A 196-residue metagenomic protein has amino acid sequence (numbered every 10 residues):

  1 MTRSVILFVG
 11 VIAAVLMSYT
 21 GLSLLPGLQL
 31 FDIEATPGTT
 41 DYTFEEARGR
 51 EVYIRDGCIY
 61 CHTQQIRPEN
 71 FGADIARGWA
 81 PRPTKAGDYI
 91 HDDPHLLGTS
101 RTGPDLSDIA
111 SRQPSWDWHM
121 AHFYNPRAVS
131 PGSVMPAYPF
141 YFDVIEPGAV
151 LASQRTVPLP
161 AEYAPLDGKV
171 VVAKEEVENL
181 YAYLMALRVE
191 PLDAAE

Functional and structural regions predicted by a protein language model:
M1-Y42, D88, Y181-E196: Post-cleavage N-terminal segment of exported redox proteins
F8-Y19, D74-V177: Electron-transfer interface patches adjacent to heme c in soluble/periplasmic c-type cytochromes and di-/multiheme
T20-L24, T63-Q65, N70-D74, V134-M135 (+1 more regions): Short, solvent-exposed loop/turn and secondary-structure capping segments
L22, E46-R50, M120-F123: Short, well-ordered alpha-helical packing segments
L28-Q29, D56-Y60, Q65, E69 (+2 more regions): A generic secondary-structure signal for well-formed alpha-helical elements
L30-I54, I66-A73, W79, T102-P104 (+2 more regions): Electrostatic cytochrome c docking/interface patches
G49, R55-Q64, H119, L180-L184: The canonical Cys-X-X-Cys-His
T63, P68, W79, G103 (+3 more regions): Generic hydrophobic/packing signal
